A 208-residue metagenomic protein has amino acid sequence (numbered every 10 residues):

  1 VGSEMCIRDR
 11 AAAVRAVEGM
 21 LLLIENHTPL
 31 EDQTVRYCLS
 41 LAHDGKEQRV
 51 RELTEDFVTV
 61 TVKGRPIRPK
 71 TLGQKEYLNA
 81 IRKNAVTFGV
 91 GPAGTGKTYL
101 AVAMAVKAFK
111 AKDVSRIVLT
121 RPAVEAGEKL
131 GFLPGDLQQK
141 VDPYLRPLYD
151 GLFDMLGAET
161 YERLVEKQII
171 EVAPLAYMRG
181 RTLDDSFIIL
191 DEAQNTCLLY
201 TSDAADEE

Functional and structural regions predicted by a protein language model:
G2-C6, D203-E208: Short, small-residue-biased leader/transition segments that mark boundaries at the very start of proteins
I7-T54: Interdomain "pre-motor" coupling segment immediately N-terminal to P-loop NTPase/helicase cores
L72-A80: Pre-Walker A adenine-sensing motif
G89: Hydrophobic anchor at the beta1->P-loop junction of P-loop NTPases
A93: The conserved Walker
G96: Conserved glycine(s) of the Walker
Y99-L164: Conserved P-loop
E192: Walker B catalytic acidic pair
